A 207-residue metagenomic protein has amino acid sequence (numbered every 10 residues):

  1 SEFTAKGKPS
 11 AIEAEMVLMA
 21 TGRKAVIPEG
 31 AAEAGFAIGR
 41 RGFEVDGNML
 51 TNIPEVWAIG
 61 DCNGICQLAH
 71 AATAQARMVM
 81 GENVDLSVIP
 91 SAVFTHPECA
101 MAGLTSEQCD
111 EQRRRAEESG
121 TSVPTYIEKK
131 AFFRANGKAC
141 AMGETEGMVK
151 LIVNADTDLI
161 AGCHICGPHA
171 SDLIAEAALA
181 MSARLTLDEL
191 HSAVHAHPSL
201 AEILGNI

Functional and structural regions predicted by a protein language model:
S1-K8, C66-A74, G81-E111: Rossmann-like dinucleotide-binding cores of NAD(P)H-dependent redox enzymes
F3, M16, G30, L204-I207: Short, basic/aromatic-enriched C-terminal tail that caps enzymatic domains
T4, V45-G47, N154-A155: Short, acidic, Ser/Thr-enriched surface-loop or helix-capping motifs
K6-S10, T157-L159: Short acidic/polar mixed-charge low-complexity motifs
G7, V17, R40, V88 (+1 more regions): Short beta-strand-initiation
P9-A11, L50-T51, E55, D85-L86 (+1 more regions): Solvent-exposed alpha-helices and their adjacent loops that cap or buttress functional pockets in soluble metabolic
A11-M78: FAD-site-proximal beta/loop scaffold in flavoenzymes
E82-N83, F94-T105, D110-I207: Flexible, glycine-rich terminal cap/loop adjacent to redox cofactors in electron-transfer oxidoreductases
